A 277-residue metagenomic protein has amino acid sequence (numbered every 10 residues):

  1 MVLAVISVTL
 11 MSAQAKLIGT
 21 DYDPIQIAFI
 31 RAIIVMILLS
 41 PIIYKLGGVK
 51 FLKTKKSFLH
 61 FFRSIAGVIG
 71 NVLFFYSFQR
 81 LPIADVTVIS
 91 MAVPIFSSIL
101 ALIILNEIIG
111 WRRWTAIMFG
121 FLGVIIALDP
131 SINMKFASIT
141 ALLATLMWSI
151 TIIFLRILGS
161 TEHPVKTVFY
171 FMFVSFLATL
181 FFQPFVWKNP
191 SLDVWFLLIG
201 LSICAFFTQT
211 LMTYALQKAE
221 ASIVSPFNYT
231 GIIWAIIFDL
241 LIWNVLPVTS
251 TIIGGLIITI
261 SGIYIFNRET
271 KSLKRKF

Functional and structural regions predicted by a protein language model:
M1-I6, M36-F62, S160, F173 (+3 more regions): Membrane-interface interhelical linkers
V5-A13, S64-V72, P94-I99, L146-S149 (+5 more regions): Hydrophobic/small/kink-forming positions within alpha-helical transmembrane segments of polytopic membrane proteins
A13-K16, P24, L39, S131-P190 (+2 more regions): Transmembrane alpha-helical segments that form core, pore/gating elements of small-molecule transporters/exporters
D23-V35, Y76-V93, M134-M147, S191-A205 (+2 more regions): Structural signature of hydrophobic alpha-helical transmembrane segments
I30, T87-A92, G159-F171, Q209-L240: Helix-helix packing/entry segments at the starts of transmembrane helices
F74-Y76, V93-T115, I233-I252: C-terminal transmembrane-helix exit sites in multi-pass transporters
R112-L128, W148, S250-E269: Hydrophobic transmembrane alpha-helices of multi-pass small-molecule transport proteins
I233-F277: C-terminal-most transmembrane helix of multi-pass membrane proteins
